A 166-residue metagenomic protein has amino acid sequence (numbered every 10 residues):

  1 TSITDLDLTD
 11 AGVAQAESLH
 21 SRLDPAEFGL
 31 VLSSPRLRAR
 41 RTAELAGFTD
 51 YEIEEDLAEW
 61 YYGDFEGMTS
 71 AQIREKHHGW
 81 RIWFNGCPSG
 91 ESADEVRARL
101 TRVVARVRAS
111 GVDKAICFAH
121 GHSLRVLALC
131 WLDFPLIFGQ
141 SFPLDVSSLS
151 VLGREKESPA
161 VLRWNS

Functional and structural regions predicted by a protein language model:
T1-T42, S89-T101: Loop-to-helix element that buttresses phosphate recognition and phosphoryl-transfer chemistry
E17-R81: Phosphate-coordination/substrate-recognition cap region in phosphate-metabolizing enzymes
D24-E27, V107-K114: Glycine-rich phosphate-binding loop signature in dinucleotide/nucleotide-binding domains
L45, V126-C130: Active-site signature of alpha/beta-hydrolase-fold catalytic machinery across serine- and Asp/Cys-nucleophile hydrolases
Y61-Q72, D113, L129-S166: Acidic, low-complexity terminal tails and accessory targeting/binding regions of phosphate-metabolizing enzymes
E75-E95: Short glycine/proline- and acidic residue-enriched helix-loop micro-motifs that form flexible lids or anion-recognition
D113-G121: Generic beta-sheet signal
